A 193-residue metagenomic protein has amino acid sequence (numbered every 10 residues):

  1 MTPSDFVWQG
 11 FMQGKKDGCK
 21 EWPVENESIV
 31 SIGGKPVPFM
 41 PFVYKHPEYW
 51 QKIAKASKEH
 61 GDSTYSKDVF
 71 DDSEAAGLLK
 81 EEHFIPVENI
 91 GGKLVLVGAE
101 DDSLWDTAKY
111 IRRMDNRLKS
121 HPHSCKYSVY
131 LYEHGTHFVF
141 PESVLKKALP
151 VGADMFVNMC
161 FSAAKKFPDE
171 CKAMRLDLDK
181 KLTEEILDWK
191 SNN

Functional and structural regions predicted by a protein language model:
M1, V95-V97, S128-L131: Structural recognition of the beta-strand scaffold that forms the well-ordered cores of secreted hydrolase catalytic
M1-V87: Accessory cap/linker subdomain of secreted extracellular hydrolases
V7, R117, W189: Change "in soluble alpha/beta enzymes" to "in soluble alpha/beta proteins
S73-E74, L78, R112, H123-N193: C-terminal catalytic histidine-bearing segment of alpha/beta-hydrolase fold enzymes
E82-I85, R117, M174: Generic recognition of flexible, low-complexity loop/linker segments
I90, V95-D102: Short beta-strand/loop motif that positions the catalytic acidic residue of the alpha/beta-hydrolase fold
G92, D106-S120, S143-L145: Short alpha-helix in the alpha/beta-hydrolase fold that links the catalytic acid
E100-W105, T136-V139: Acidic catalytic loop of the alpha/beta-hydrolase fold
